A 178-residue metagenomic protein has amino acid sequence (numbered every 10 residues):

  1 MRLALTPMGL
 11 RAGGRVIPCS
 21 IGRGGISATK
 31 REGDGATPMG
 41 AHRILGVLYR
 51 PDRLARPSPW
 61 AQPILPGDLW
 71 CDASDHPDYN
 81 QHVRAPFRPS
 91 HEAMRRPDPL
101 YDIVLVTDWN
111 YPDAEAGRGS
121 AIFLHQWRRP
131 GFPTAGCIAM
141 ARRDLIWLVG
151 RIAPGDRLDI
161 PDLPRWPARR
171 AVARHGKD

Functional and structural regions predicted by a protein language model:
M1-A135, R143-D178: Cell wall/extracellular polymer interaction/catalysis modules
M140: A conserved hydrophobic position in a structured secondary element of the catalytic/binding core that shapes
